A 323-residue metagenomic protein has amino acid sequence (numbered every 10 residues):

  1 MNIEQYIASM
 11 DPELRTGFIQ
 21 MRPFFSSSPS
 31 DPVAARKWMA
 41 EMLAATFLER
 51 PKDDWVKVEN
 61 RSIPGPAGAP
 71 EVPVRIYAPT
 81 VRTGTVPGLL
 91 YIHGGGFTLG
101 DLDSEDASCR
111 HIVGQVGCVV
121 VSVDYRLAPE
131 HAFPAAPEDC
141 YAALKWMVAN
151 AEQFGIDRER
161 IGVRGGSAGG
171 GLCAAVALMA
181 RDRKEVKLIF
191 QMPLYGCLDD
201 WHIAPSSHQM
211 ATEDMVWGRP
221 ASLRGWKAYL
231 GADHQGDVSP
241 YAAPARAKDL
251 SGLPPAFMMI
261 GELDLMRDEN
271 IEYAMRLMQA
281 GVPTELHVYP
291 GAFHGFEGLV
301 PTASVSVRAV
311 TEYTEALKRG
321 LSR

Functional and structural regions predicted by a protein language model:
M1-I76, S322-R323: A glycine/proline-hinged amphipathic helix-loop "lid/cap" segment that gates access to hydrophobic ligand pockets
T85-G94: Short beta-strand element of the alpha/beta-hydrolase
D103-S122: Short amphipathic alpha-helix adjacent to the substrate-entry channel of hydrolases
H131-E152, Y313: Alpha/beta-hydrolase active-site loop
V148-V163, R183: Gly/Ser-rich "nucleophile elbow"/oxyanion-hole loop immediately N-terminal to the catalytic nucleophile in hydrolases
L178-G236: Hydrolase active-site cap/lid region
M258-I260: Short beta-strand/loop motif that positions the catalytic acidic residue of the alpha/beta-hydrolase fold
A303-R323: Catalytic active-site module of serine/aspartate enzymes centered on a nucleophile-bearing elbow/loop
